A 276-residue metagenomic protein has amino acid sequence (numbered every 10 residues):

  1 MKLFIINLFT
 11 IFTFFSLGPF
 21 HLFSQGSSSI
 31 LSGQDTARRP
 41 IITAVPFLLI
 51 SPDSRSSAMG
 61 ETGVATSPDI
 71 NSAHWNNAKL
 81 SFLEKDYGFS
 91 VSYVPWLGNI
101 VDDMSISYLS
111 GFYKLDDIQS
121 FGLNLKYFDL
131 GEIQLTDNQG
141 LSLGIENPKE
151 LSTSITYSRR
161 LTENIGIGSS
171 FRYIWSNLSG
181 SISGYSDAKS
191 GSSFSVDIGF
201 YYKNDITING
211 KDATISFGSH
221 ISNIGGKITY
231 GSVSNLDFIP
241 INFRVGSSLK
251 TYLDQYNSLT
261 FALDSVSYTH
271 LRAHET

Functional and structural regions predicted by a protein language model:
M1-R38: Cleavable N-terminal export/targeting peptides
Q25-R272: Subset of outer-membrane beta-barrel
